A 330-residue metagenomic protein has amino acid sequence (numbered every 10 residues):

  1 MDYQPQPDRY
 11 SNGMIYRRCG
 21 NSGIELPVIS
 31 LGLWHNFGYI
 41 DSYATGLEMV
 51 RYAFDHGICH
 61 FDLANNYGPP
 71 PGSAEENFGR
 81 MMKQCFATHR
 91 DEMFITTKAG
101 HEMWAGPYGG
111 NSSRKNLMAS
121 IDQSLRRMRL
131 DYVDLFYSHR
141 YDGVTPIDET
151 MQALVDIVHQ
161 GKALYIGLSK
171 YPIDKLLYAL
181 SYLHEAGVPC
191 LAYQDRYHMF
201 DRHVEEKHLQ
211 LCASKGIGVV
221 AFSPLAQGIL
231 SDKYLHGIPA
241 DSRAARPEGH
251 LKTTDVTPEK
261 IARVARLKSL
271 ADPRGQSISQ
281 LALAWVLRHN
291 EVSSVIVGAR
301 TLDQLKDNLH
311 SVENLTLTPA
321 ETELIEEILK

Functional and structural regions predicted by a protein language model:
M1-M93: N-terminal binding-site loop/beta-alpha segment at the start of enzyme catalytic domains that lines or forms
D2-G13, T145-K330: Beta/alpha (TIM)-barrel catalytic core signal, keyed to glycine-rich beta->alpha loops juxtaposed to Asp/Glu that bind
G20-G38, T96-G109, Y132, Y137: N-terminal small/glycine-rich loop or linker at the start of catalytic domains across soluble metabolic enzymes
L31, L63, T97, L135-S138 (+4 more regions): Conserved beta-strand positions
F37-Y43, N66-A74, D142-P146, I173-D174 (+1 more regions): Acidic-and-aromatic substrate-binding clefts and catalytic sites of carbohydrate-active enzymes
D41-A53, S112-M128, L176-L180: Short, acidic/polar
D41-T45, S73, N77, Y108-N116 (+2 more regions): Alpha-helix N-cap and loop-to-helix initiation/capping positions
L125-T145: Active-site groove signature of glycoside hydrolases
